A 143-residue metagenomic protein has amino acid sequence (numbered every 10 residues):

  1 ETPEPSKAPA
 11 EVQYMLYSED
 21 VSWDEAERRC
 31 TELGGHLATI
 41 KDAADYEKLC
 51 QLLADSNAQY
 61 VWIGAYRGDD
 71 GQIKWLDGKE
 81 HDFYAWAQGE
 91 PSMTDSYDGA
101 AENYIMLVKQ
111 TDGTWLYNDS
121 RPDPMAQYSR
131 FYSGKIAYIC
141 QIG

Functional and structural regions predicted by a protein language model:
E1-G143: Extracellular, disulfide-bonded carbohydrate-recognition/adhesion ectodomains, dominated by C-type lectin-like domains
